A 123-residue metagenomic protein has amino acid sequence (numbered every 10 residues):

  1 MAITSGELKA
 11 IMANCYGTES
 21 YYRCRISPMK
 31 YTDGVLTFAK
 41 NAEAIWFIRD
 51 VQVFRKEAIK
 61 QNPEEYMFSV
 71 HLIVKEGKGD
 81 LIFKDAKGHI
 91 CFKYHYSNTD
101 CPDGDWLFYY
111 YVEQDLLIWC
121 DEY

Functional and structural regions predicted by a protein language model:
M1-C91: N-terminal "domain-start" segment
F83-Y123: Short, compact, well-ordered microdomains
